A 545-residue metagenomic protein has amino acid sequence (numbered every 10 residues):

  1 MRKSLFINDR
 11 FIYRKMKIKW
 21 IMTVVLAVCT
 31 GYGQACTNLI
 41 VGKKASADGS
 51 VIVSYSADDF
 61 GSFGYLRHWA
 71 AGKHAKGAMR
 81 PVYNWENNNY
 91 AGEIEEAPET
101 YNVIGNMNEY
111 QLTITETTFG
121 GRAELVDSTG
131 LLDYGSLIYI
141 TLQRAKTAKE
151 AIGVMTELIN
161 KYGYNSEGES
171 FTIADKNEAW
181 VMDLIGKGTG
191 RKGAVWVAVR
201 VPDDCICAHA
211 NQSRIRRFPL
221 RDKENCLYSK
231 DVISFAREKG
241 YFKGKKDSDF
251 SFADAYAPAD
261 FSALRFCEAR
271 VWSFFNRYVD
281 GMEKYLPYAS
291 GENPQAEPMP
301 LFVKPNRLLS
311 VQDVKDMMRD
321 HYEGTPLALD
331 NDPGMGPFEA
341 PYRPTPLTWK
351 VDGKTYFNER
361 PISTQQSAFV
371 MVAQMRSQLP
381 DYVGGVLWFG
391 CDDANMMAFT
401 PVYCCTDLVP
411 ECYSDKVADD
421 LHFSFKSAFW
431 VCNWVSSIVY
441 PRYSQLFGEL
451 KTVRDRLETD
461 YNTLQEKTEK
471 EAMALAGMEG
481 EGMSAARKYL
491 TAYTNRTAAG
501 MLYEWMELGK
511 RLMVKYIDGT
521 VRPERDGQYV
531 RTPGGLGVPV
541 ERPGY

Functional and structural regions predicted by a protein language model:
L5-M22: Bacterial N-terminal signal peptides that target proteins for export
M22-T30: Bacterial N-terminal signal peptides
G31-A35: Sec/Tat signal peptide C-region and signal peptidase I cleavage site
C36-Y134, V154-L309: A contiguous strand-loop segment
I138-R144: Short, well-ordered beta-strand elements within core beta-sheets of diverse protein domains
F274-Y356, R360-I362: Accessory, solvent-exposed terminal regions and/or long lumenal/extracellular loops of proteins
P337-K470: Substrate-recognition/cap regions that form aromatic- and gly/pro-loop-enriched pockets for small-molecule ligands
K451-Y545: Histidine-centered catalytic/metal-binding microenvironments
